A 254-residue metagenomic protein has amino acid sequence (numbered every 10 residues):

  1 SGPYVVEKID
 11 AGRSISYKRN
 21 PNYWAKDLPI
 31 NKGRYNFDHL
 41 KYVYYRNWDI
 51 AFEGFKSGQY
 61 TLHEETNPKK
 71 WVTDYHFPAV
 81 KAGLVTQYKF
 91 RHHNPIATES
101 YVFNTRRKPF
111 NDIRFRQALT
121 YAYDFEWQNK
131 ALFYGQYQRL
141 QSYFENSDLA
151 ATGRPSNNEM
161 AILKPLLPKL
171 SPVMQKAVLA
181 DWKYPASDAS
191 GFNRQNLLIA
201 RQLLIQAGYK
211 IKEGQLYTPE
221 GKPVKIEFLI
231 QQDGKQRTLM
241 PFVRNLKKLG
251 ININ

Functional and structural regions predicted by a protein language model:
S1, I226, L246-N254: Short, intrinsically disordered, charge-balanced linker/junction segments flanking boundaries in proteins
S1-I50, W71-A97, G208-E227, Q231-G234: Aromatic-rich, solvent-exposed beta-strand/loop patch
K8, S16-R19, N111-R244: Append "and occasionally in soluble cytosolic enzymes with long acidic Gly/Pro-rich linkers
K18-P21, A25, R91-F115, A122 (+1 more regions): A bilobed periplasmic-binding-protein/Venus flytrap-type ligand-binding module shared by bacterial periplasmic
D49-G54, K70-K81, V102, P109 (+1 more regions): Pocket-flanking alpha-helical
D49-Y60, I113-R114, A118, M240-L249: Short helices/loops that flank or line small-molecule/ion binding pockets
Y60-K69: Paired acidic/hydrophobic, glycine-rich loop segments that form the ligand-binding mouth/hinge of periplasmic-binding
